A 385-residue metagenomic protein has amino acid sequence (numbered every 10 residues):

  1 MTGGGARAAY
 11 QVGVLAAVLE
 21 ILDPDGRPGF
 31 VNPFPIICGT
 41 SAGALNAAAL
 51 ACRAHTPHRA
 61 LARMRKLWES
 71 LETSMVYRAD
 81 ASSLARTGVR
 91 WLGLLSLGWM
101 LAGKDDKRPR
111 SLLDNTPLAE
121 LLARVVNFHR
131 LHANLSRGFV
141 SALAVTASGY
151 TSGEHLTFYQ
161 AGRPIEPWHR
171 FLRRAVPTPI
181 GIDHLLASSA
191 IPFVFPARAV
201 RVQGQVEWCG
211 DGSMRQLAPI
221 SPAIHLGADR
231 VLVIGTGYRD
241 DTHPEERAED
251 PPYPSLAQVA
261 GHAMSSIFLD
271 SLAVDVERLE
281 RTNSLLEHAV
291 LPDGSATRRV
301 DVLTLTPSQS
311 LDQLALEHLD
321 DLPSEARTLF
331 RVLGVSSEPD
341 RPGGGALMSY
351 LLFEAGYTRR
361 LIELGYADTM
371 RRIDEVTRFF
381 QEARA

Functional and structural regions predicted by a protein language model:
M1, P33-S41, A142-S148, V302-T306: Extended hydrophobic secondary-structure segments that form protein cores and membrane-embedded regions
T2-A6, T151: Short polar catalytic/cofactor-binding loops
A6-T116, L122, Y159-F171, P179-D183 (+3 more regions): Patatin-like phospholipase
E20-F30, R130-L135, L286-S295: Alpha-helix termini
S74-A81, F128-A142: A short alpha-helix-loop-beta-strand transition element characteristic of N-terminal alpha/beta dinucleotide-binding
R108-P109, L121, S136-D229, V233-A263 (+1 more regions): Active-site gating loop/helix substructures
P109, L122, L285-A385: C-terminal helical/tail subdomains of lipid-metabolizing enzymes
E245-S284, E325-F330: Acidic, Ser/Thr-rich peripheral helices and adjacent loops at domain boundaries
